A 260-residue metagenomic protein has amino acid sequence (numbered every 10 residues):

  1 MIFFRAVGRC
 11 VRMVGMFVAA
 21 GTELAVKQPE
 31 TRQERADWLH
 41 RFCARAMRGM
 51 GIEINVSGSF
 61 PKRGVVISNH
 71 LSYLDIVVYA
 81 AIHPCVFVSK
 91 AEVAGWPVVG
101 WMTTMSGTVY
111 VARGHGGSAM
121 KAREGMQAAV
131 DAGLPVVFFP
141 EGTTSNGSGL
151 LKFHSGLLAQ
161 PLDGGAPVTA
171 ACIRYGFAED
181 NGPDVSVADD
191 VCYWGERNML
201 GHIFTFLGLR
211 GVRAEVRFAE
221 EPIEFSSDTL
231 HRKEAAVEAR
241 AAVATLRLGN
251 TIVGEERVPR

Functional and structural regions predicted by a protein language model:
M1-N55, W101-S106: A transmembrane-helix-recognition feature enriched in membrane-embedded lipid enzymes and envelope glyco-/phospholipid
V18-A25, P29, R48-G49, K62-G116: Catalytic core of membrane glycerolipid acyltransferases/transacylases, capturing the structured, soluble-facing
R63-V65, T108, G133-F139, P167 (+1 more regions): Residue-level preference for the first positions of well-ordered beta-strands
K90, V111, F139, A171-I173: Generic beta-sheet signal
V99-G100, S148-L230, N250-E256: A cross-family acyltransferase "interaction/gating" segment
A119, M126-V130, L134-V136, P140-L158: Soluble extracytoplasmic domains of inner/organellar membrane proteins
K233, E238-R260: Cytosolic-facing loops and C-terminal tails of multi-pass membrane proteins
